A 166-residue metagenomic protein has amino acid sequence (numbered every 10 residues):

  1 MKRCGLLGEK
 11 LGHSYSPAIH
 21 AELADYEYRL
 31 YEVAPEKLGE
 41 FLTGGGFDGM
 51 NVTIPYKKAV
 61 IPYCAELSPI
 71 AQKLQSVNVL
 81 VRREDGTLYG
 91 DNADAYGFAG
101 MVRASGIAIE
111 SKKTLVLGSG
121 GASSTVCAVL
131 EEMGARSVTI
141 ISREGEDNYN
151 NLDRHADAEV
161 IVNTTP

Functional and structural regions predicted by a protein language model:
K2-S105: Phosphate/diphosphate ligand-binding glycine-rich loop within oxidoreductases
R3, E27, K113, R136-S137: Residues at the starts of beta-strands that form the adenosine-phosphate
G8, G90-A95, V102, G106-I107 (+1 more regions): Glycine-rich adenosine-cofactor-binding loop
N51-T53, L117, N163: Short beta-strand segments
E132-Y149: NAD(P)-binding Rossmann-fold cofactor-contacting core
D147-P166: Rossmann-like adenosine-cofactor binding region
